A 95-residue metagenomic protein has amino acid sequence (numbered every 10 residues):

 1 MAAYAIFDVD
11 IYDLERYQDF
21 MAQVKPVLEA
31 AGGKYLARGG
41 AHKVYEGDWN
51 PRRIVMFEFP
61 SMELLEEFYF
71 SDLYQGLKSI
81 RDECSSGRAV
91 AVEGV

Functional and structural regions predicted by a protein language model:
M1-I54, F59-F70, E93-V95: Short S/T/G/P-rich N-terminal loop/turn motif that feeds into the first structured element of a domain
M62-V90: C-terminal structural segments of small proteins and small subunits
